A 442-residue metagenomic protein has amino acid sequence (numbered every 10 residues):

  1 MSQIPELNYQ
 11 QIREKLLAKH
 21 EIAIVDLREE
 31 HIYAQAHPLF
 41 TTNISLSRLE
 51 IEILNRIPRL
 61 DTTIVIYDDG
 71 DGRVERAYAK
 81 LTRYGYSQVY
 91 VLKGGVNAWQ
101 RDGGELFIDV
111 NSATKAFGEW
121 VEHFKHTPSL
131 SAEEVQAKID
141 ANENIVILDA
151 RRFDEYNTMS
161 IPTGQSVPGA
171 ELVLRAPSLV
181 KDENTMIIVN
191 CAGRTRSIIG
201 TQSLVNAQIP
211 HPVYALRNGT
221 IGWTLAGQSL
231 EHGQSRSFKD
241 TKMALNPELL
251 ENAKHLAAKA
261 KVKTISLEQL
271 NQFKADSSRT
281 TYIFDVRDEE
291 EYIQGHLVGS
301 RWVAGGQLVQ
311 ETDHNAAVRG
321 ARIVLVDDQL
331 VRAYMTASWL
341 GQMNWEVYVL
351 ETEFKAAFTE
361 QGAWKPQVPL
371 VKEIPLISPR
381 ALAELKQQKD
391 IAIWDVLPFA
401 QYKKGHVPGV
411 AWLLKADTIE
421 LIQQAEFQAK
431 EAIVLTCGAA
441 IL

Functional and structural regions predicted by a protein language model:
M1-A23, L27-V146, A150-Y282, V286-A392 (+1 more regions): Rhodanese-like catalytic fold shared by cysteine-dependent sulfurtransferases and DSP/PTP-type phosphatases
